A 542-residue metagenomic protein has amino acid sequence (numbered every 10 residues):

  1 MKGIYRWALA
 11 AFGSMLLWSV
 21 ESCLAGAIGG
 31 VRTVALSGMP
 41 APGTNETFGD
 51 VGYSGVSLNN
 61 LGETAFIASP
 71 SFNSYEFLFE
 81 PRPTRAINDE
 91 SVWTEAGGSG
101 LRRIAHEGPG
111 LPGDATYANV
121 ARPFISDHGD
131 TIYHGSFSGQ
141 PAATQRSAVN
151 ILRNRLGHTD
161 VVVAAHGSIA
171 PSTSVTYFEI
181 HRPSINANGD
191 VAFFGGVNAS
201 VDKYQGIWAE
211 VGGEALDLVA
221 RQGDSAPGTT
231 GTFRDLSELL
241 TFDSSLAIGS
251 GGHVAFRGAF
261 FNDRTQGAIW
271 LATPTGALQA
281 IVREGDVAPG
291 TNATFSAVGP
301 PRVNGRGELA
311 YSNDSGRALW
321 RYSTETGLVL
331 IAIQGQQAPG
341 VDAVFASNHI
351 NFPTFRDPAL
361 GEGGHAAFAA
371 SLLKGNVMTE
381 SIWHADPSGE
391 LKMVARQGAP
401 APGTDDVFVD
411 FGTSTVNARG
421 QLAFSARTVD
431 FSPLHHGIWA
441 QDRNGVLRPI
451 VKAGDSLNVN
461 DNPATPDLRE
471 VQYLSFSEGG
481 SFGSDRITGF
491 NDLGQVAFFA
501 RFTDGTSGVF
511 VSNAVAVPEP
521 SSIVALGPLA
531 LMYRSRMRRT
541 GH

Functional and structural regions predicted by a protein language model:
M1-L9, P520, M537: Bacterial N-terminal signal peptides that target proteins for export
W7-F12, L526-L529: Sec-dependent N-terminal signal peptides
L9-S22: Bacterial N-terminal signal peptides
L24-A516: Conserved "turn/edge" positions that cap or connect secondary-structure elements within repeat/scaffolded domains
P518-R536: A short, hydrophobic C-terminal helix/tail in secreted or cell-surface proteins
R538-H542: Short, charged juxtamembrane terminal tails flanking transmembrane helices
